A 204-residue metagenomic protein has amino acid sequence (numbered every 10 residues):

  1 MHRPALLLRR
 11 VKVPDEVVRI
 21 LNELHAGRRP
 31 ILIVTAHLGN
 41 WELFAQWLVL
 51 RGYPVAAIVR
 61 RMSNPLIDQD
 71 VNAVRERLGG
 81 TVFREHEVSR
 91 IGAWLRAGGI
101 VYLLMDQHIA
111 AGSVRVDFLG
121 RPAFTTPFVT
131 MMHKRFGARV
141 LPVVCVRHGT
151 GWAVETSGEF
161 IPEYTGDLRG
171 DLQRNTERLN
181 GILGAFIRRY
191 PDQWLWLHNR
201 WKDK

Functional and structural regions predicted by a protein language model:
M1-T35, Q69-A73, R77-G79: Membrane-anchoring hydrophobic helices of lipid-metabolizing enzymes
L6-K12, R60, R77-F83, F118-G120 (+2 more regions): Short, flexible loop segments at the rims of nucleotide/cofactor-binding pockets, characterized by
L7-R10, T35-A36, Y53-A56, A93-R96: Short acidic/polar alpha-helix capping motifs at helix-coil junctions
E16, W41-A45, R61-S63, V101-L103 (+1 more regions): Short hydrophobic/aromatic-rich motifs at helix boundaries and adjacent loops
R19-G27, L50, P54, H86-K204: Non-catalytic C-terminal accessory region of glycerolipid acyltransferases and related lyso-lipid remodeling enzymes
R29-H86, H108-F118, R147: Catalytic core of membrane glycerolipid acyltransferases/transacylases, capturing the structured, soluble-facing
